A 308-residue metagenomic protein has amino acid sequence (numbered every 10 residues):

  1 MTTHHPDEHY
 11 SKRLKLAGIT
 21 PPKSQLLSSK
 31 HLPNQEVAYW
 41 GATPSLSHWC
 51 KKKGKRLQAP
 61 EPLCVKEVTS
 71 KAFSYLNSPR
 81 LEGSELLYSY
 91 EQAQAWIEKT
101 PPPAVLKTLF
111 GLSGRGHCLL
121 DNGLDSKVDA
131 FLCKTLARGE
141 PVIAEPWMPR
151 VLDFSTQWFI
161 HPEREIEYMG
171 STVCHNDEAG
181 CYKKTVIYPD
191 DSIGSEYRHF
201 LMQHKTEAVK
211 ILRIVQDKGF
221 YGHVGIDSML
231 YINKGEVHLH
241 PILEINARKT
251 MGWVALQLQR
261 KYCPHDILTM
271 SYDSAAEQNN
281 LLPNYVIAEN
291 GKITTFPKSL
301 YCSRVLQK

Functional and structural regions predicted by a protein language model:
T2-A95: Conserved N-proximal alpha/beta basic substrate-recognition cap immediately N-terminal to, or forming the N-lobe
E8-A17, L46-K53, R115-H117, F154-S155 (+2 more regions): A short acidic (Asp/Glu
S78, T100-L119, A137-R150, I226 (+1 more regions): ATP-grasp fold ATP-binding core
S84, A104-D129, F154-S155, E178-S195: Glycine-rich phosphate-binding loop of ATP-grasp-fold ATP-dependent ligases
K127-C181, L230-I242: Phosphate-binding site of ATP-dependent enzymes
W158-K210, N246-S271: ATP-dependent carboxylate/phosphate-activation module, predominantly the ATP-grasp catalytic core and closely related
C181-H238, A275-E289: A long amphipathic alpha-helix within ATP-dependent nucleotide-binding catalytic cores
P264-K308: Peripheral (often C-terminal) accessory segments that flank ATP-dependent C-N-forming ligase machineries
